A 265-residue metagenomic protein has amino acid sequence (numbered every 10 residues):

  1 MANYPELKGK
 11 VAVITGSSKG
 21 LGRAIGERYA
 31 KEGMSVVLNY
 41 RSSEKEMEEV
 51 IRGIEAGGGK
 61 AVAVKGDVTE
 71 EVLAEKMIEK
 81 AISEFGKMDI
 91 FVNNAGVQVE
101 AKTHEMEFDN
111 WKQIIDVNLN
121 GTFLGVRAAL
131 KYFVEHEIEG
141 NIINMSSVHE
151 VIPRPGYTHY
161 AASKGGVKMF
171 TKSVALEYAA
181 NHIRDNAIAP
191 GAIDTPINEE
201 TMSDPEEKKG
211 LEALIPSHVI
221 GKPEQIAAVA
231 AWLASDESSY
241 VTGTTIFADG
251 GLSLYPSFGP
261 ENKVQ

Functional and structural regions predicted by a protein language model:
A2, I152, T242-Q265: Short C-terminal tail/terminal secondary-structure segment of NAD(P)H-dependent dehydrogenase/reductase domains
V11, S18-K19: Conserved glycine-rich cofactor-binding loop
K102-T103, E107-I115, L211: Substrate-binding pocket helix/loop in short-chain dehydrogenase/reductase
V126, S163, T171: Active-site helix of classical SDR
K131, E135, L176-A180, S239: Alpha-helical segment proximal to the catalytic Tyr-Lys
S147: Residue(s) in the substrate-gating loop at a strand-loop-helix junction that position the organic substrate next
A180, A187-P190, E206-E237, V241 (+1 more regions): C-terminal helical subdomain
